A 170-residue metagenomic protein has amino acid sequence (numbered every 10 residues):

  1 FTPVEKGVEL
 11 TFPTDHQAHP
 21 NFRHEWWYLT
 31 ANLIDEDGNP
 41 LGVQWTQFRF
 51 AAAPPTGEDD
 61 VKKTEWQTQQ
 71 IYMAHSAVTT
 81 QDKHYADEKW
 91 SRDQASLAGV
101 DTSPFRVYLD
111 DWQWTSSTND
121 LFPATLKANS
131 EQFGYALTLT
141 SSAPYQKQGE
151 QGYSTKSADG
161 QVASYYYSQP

Functional and structural regions predicted by a protein language model:
F1-P170: Targeting-peptide/extracellular-domain and disordered-appendage signature
